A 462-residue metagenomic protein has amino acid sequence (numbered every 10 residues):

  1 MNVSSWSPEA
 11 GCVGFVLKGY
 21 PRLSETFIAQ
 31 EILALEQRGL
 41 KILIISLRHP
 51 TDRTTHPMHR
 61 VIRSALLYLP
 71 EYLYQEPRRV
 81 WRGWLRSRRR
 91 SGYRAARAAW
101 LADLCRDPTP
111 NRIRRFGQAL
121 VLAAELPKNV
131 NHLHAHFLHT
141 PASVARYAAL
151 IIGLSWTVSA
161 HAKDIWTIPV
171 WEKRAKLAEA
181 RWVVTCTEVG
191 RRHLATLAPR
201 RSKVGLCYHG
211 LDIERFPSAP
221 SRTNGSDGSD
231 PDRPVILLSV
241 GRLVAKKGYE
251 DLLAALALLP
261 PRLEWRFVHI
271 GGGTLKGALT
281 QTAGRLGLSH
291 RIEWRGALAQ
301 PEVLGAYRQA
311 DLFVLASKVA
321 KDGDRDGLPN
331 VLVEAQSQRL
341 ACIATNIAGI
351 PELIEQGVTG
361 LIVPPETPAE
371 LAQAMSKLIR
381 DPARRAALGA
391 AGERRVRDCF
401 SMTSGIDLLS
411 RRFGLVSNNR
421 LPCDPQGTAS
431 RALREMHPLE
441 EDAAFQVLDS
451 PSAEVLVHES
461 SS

Functional and structural regions predicted by a protein language model:
P169-W171, A195, L211-G228, D232-R233: Acidic anion/phosphate-binding donor-loop and adjacent secondary structure in glycosyltransferase catalytic cores
V189, G210: Carbohydrate-associated surface elements
T223-L256, V268: Conserved donor-binding/catalytic core segment of Leloir-type glycosyltransferases
T280-P301: Nucleotide-activated donor-binding/catalytic signature segment of Leloir-type glycosyltransferases, i.e., the conserved
A297-L298, G305-A310: Short alpha-helical donor nucleotide-sugar binding micro-motif in glycosyltransferases
R308-G323, L340: Acidic donor-binding loop of glycosyltransferase active sites
L332, S337, A341-A344, I354: Short hydrophobic beta-strand element within catalytic cores of glycosyltransferases and related nucleotide-activated
Q356-G357, L361-P368, K377-A383: Conserved acidic donor-binding segment of nucleotide-sugar-dependent glycosyltransferases
